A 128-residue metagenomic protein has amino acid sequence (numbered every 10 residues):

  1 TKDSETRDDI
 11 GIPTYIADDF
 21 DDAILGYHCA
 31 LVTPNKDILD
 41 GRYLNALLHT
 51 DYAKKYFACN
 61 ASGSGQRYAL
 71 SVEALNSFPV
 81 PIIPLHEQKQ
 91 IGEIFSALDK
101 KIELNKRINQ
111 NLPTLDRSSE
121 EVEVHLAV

Functional and structural regions predicted by a protein language model:
T1-H49, S71: A short beta-sheet element
D22-G26, I38-D40, K55-C59, S71-V72 (+2 more regions): Glycine-rich loops and low-complexity Gly/Arg-rich segments that provide flexible linkers or classic glycine-based
A23-A30, S62-G92: A short glycine-rich beta-alpha junction/loop motif
D40, L44, A74-S118: Amphipathic alpha-helical segments
R42-A74: Short, positively charged
V122-V124: Cationic, amphipathic, low-complexity alpha-helical segments enriched in hydrophobics plus arginine/proline
L126-V128: Conserved aromatic/hydrophobic "specificity hotspots" at molecular recognition or selectivity sites
